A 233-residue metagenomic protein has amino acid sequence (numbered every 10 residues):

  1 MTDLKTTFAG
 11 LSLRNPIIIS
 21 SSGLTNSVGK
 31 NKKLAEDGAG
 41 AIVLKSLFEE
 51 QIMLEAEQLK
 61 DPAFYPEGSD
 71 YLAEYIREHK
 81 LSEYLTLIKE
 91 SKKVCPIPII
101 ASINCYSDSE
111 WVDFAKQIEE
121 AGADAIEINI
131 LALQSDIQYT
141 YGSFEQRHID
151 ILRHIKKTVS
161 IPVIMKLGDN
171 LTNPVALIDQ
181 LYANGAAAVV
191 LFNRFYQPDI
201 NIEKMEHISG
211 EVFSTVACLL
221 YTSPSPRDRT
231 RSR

Functional and structural regions predicted by a protein language model:
D3-N184, V190-L219: Active-site entrance/lid segments in N-terminal catalytic domains of soluble metabolic enzymes
Y221-T230: Conserved small/polar residues in nucleotide/adenosyl-binding loops
